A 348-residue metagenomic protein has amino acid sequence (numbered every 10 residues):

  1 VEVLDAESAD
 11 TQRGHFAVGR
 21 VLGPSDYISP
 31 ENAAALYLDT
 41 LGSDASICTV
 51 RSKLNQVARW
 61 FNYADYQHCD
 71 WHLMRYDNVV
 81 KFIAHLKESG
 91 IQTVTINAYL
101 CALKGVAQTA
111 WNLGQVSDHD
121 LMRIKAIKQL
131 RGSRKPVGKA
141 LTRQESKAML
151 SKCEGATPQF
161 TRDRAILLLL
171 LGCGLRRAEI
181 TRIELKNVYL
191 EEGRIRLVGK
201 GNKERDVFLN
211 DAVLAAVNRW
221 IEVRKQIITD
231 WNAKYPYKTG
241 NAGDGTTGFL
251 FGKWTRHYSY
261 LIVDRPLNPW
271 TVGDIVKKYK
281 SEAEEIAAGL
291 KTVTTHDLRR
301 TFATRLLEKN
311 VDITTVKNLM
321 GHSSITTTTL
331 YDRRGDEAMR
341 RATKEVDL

Functional and structural regions predicted by a protein language model:
V1-L348: Conserved catalytic core of the tyrosine transesterase superfamily
